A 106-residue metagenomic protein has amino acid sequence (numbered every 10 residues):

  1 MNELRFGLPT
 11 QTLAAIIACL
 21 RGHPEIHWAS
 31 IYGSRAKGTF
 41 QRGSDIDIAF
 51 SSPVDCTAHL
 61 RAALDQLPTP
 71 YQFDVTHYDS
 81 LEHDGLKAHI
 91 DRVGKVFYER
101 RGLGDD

Functional and structural regions predicted by a protein language model:
M1-W28, K37-R42, S51-D106: Catalytic core of pol beta-like nucleotidyltransferases
S34: Conserved H-loop
